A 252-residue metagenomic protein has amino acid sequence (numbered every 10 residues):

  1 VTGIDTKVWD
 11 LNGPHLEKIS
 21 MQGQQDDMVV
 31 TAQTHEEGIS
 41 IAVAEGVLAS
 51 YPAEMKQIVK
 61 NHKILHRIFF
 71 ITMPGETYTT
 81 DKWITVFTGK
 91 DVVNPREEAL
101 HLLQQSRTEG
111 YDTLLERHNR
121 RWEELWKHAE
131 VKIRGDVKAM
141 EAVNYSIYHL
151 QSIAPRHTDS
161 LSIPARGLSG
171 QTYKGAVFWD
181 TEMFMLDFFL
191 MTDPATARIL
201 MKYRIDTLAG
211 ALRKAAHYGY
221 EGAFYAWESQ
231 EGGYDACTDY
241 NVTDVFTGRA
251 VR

Functional and structural regions predicted by a protein language model:
V1-K174: Acidic/polar, glycine-enriched structural segments that form the non-catalytic walls/loops of the carbohydrate-binding
T113-R252: Substrate-binding groove/exosite segments of carbohydrate-active enzymes
